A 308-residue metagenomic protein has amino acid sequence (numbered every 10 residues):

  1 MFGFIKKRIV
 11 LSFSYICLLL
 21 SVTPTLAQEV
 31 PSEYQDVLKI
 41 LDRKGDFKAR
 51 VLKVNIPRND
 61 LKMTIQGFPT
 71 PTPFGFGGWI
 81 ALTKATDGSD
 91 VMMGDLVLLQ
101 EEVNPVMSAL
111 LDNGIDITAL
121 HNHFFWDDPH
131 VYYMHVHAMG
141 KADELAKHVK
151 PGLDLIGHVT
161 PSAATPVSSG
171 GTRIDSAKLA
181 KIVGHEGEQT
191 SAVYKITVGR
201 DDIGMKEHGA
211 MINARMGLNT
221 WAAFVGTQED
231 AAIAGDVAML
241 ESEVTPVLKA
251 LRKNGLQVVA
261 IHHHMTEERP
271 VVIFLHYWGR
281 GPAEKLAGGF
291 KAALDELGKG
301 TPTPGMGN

Functional and structural regions predicted by a protein language model:
M1-K7: N-terminal secretory signal peptides that target proteins for export/translocation
S12-V22: Bacterial N-terminal signal peptides
T23-A27: Sec/Tat signal peptide C-region and signal peptidase I cleavage site
Q28-H130, H137-V272, W278-N308: Long, contiguous binding/interaction regions
